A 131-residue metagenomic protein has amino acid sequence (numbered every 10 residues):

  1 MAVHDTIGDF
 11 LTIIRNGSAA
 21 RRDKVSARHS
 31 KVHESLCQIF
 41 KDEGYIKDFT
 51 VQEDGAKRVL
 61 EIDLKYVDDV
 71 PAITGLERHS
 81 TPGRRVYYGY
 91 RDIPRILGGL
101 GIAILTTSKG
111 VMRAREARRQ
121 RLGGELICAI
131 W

Functional and structural regions predicted by a protein language model:
M1-W131: Core subunits and conserved enzymes of cellular information-processing and envelope-translocation systems across
